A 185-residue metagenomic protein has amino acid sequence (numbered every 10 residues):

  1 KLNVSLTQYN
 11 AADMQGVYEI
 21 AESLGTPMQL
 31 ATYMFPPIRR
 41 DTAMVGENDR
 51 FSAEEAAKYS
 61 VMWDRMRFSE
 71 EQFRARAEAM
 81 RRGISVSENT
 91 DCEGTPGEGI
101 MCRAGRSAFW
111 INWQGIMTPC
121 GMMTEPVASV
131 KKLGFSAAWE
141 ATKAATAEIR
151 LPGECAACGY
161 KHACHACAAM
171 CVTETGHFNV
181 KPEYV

Functional and structural regions predicted by a protein language model:
K1-A104, W110-Q114, T118, M122: Radical SAM enzyme [4Fe-4S]-AdoMet core and its adjacent flexible, acidic and glycine-rich loops/tails across
C92, P96-G99, I116-M117, G121-V185: Flexible mid-to-C-terminal extensions adjoining Fe-S/redox cofactors in radical SAM and related proteins
S107-A108, W139: Short hydrophobic/aromatic-rich motifs at helix boundaries and adjacent loops
